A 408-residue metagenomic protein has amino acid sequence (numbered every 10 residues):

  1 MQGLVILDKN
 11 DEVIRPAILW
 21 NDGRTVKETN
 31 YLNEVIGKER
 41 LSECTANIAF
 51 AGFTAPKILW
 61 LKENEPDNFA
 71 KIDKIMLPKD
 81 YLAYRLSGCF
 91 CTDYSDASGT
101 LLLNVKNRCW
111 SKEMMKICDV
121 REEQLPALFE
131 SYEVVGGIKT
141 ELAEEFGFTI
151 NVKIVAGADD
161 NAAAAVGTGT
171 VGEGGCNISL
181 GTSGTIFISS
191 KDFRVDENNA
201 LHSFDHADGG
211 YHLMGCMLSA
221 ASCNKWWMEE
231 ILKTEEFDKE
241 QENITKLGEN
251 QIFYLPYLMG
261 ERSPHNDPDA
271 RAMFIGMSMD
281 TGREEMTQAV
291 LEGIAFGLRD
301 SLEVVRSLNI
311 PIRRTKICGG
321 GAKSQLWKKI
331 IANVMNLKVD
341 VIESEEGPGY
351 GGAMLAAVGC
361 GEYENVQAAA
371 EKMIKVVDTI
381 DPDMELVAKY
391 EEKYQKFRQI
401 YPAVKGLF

Functional and structural regions predicted by a protein language model:
M1-W20, I48-G52, A83-N104, A127-E130 (+1 more regions): Short beta-strand-loop/turn "lid" adjacent to the catalytic site in phosphate-handling enzymes
R15-T29, I342-E343: Short, acidic/small-residue loops that bind anionic groups at enzyme active sites
V26, N33-C91, L101-K112, K116-D119 (+2 more regions): Active-site core segments that coordinate phosphate-bearing ligands/cofactors across diverse enzyme families
C118-E130: A conserved helix-loop-beta module that forms one wall/lid of the active-site cleft in ATP-utilizing catalytic domains
